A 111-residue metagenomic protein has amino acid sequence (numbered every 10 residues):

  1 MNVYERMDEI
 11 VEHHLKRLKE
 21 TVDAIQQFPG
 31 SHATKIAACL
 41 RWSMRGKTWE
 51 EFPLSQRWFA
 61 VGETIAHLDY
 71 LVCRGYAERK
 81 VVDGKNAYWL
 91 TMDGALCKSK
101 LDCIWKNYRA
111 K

Functional and structural regions predicted by a protein language model:
M1-G30: Divalent-metal (often Zn2+) His-rich catalytic cores of metallo-beta-lactamase-fold enzymes
E20-K111: C-terminal regulatory/interaction regions
